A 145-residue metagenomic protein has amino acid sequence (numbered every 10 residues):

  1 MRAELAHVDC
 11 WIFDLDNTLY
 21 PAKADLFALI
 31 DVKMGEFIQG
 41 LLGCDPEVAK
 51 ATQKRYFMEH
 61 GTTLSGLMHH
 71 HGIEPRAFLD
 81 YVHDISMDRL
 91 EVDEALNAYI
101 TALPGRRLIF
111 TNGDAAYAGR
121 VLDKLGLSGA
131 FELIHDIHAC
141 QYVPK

Functional and structural regions predicted by a protein language model:
A3-F13, T18-A95, A116: N-terminal helical cap/lid subdomain that shapes the substrate entry/recognition surface in HAD-like hydrolases
V8, P104-G105, F131: Short, well-ordered alpha-helix to beta-strand connector turns
A22, I109-F110: Small/polar loops that bind or transfer phosphate-bearing groups
G72, L103-R107, L127: Short glycine/proline-enriched coil/turn segments at helix->beta-strand junctions
A95-P104: Catalytic-core regions built around general acid/base machinery
L108, A115-K145: Substrate-recognition "cap/lid" segment bordering the active-site pocket of phosphatases
